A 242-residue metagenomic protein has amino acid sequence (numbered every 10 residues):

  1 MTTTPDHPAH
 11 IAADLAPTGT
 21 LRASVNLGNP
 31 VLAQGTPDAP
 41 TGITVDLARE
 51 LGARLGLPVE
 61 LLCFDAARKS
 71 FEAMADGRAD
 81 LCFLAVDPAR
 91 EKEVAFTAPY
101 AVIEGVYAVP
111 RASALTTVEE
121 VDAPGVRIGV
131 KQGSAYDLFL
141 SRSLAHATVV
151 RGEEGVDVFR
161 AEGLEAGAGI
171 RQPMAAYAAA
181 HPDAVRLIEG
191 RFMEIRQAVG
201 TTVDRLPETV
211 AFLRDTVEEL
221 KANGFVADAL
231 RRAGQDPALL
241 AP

Functional and structural regions predicted by a protein language model:
M1-A13, A135-G152, E218-P242: Ligand-binding clefts/hinges and TM-proximal coupling segments of bilobed small-molecule sensing domains
T2-A85, R90-K92, N223, R232: Extracytoplasmic small-molecule ligand-binding "clamshell" domains of the periplasmic binding protein/Venus flytrap
T20-L27, T41, E119-S134, T148: Short loop->beta-strand "edge-of-pocket" segments that line small-molecule binding or catalytic clefts across diverse
L27, V102-A112, A175-E218, G234-P242: Periplasmic-binding protein-like
A33-P37, A48-P58, T97-A98, D122 (+3 more regions): Ligand-binding cleft/hinge of the Venus flytrap
E60-E72, L115-T116, T148-A161: Short helix-initiation/N-cap motifs at beta->coil->alpha
R68, L84-E93, F139-R142, V158-M193: A ligand-binding cleft/hinge motif common to bilobed small-molecule-binding domains
Y100, V109-R127: Flexible hinge/capping segments at coil-to-helix
